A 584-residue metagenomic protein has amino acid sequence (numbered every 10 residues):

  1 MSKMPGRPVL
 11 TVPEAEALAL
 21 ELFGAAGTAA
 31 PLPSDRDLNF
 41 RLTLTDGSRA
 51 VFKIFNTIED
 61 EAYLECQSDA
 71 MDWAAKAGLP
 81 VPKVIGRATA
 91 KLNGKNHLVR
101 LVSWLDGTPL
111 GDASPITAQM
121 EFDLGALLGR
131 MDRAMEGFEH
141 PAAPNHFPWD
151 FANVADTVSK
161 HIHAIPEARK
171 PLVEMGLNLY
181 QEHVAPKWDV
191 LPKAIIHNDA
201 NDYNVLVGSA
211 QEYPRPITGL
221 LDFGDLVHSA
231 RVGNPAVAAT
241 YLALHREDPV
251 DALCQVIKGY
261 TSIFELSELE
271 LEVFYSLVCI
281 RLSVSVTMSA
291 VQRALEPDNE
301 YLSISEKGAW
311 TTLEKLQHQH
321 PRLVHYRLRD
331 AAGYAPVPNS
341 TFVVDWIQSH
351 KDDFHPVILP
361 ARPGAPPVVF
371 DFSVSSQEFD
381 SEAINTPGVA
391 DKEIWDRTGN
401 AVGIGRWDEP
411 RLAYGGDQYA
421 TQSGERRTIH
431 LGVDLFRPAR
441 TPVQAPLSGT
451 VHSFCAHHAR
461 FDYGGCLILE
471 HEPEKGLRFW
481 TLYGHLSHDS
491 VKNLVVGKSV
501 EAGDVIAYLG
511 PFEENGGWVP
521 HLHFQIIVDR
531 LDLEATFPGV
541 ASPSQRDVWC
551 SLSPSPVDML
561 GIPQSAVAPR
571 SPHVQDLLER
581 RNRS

Functional and structural regions predicted by a protein language model:
M1-A88, S209-P214, D330-A332: Conserved NTP-binding catalytic cores of kinases and kinase-like/nucleotidyltransferase enzymes across multiple kinase
S2-K3, I162-A164, S285-N339: ATP/Mg2+ or Mg2+-diphosphate-binding catalytic cores that bind nucleotide phosphates or diphosphates via glycine-rich
D35-G47, V51-F52, V84, Q181-G233: Active-site acidic catalytic loop and adjacent metal/ATP-binding pocket of ATP-dependent phosphoryl transfer enzymes
T43-E139: ATP-binding pocket architecture of kinase catalytic cores
S114-K170, L191-K193: A cross-family kinase active-site recognition segment
R231-E265, C279-P297: Active-site activation/catalytic loop segments of kinase-like enzymes and analogous catalytic loops in related
G333-D434, Q545-S584: Polar/charged, compositionally biased leader and regulatory segments
A445-S490: Zn2+-dependent peptidoglycan hydrolase active-site motif and core
